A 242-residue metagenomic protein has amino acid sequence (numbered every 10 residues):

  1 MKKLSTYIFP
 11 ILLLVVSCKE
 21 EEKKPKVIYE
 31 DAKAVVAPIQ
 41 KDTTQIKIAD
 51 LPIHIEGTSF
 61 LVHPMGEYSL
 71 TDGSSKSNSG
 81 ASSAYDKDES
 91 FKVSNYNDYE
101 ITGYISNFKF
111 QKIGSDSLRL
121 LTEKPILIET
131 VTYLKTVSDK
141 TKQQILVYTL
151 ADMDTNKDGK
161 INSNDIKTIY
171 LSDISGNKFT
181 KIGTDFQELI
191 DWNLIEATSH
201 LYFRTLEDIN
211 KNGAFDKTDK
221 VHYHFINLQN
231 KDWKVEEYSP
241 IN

Functional and structural regions predicted by a protein language model:
M1-V16: Sec-dependent bacterial lipoprotein signal peptides
C18-E22: Bacterial signal peptide processing site
V27-L51: Post-signal peptide N-terminal segment of mature Sec-exported envelope proteins
D42-G103, T141-K157, S199-L206: Short beta-strand elements that form the blades of beta-propeller/WD-repeat-like and other beta-sheet-rich scaffold
S106-K112, N162-S175, T218-N230: Beta-propeller blade signature
R119-K124, F179-T184, D232-P240: Beta-propeller fold detector
L127-V147, F186-Y202, Y238-N242: Conserved beta-propeller blade repeats
T155-S163, D208-K217: Acidic, glycine-anchored loop motifs typical of Ca2+
